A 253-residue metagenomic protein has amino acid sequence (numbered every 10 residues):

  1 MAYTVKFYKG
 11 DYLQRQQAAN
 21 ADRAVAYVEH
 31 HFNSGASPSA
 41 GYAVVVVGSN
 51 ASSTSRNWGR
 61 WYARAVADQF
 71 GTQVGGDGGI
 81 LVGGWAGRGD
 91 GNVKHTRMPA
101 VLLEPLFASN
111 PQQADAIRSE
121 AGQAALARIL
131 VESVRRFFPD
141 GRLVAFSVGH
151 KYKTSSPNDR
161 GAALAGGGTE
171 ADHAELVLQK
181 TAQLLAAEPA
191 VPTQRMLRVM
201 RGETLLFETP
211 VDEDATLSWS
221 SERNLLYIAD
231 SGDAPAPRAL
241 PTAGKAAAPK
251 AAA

Functional and structural regions predicted by a protein language model:
M1-K6, D172, V177-A182, A187-P192: N-terminal segment of the mature soluble domain
A2-Q16: Functional beta-strand-loop-alpha-helix junction segments that form "active/interaction loops" within catalytic
Q16, A43, S55-A63, A127 (+3 more regions): Extracytoplasmic/secreted envelope proteins and their assembly/folding machinery, especially bacterial periplasmic
N20-A24, A63-G71, V131, R135-P139 (+1 more regions): Sec-exported extracytoplasmic/periplasmic mature domains
D22, E29-S37, G79-A171, E175 (+2 more regions): Active-site-adjacent mobile loop/cap segments within catalytic or ligand-binding domains
A26, A51-L102, L225, A251: Catalytic cores of processing enzymes, dominated by hydrolases/peptidases, characterized by acidic/His-rich
S34-V66, T154-T169: A short, glycine/acidic-enriched catalytic loop
Q194-A253: Viral virion structural and adsorption modules
